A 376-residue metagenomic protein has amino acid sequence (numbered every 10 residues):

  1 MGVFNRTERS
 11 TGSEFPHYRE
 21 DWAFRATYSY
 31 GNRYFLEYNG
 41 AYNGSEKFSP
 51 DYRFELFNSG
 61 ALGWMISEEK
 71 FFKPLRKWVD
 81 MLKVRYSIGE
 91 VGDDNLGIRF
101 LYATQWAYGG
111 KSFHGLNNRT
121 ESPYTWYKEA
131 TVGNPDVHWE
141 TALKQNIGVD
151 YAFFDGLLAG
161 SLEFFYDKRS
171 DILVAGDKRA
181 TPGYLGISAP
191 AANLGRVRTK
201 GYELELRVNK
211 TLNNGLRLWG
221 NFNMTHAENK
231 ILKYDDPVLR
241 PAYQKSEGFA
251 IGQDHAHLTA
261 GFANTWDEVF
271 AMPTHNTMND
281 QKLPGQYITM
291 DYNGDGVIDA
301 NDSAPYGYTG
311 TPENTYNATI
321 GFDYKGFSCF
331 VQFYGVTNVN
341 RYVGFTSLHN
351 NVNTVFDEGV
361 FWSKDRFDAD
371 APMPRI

Functional and structural regions predicted by a protein language model:
M1-D254: Extracellular/periplasmic, surface-exposed regions of secreted and cell-surface proteins
Y18, G176-D177, D236-L239, Y334-T337 (+1 more regions): Short Gly/aromatic-enriched secondary-structure transition segments
Y38, D295-G296, T315-N317: Extended hydrophobic/aromatic-rich secondary-structure runs
R99, A192, N209-G310, R366-A371 (+1 more regions): Conserved small-residue
K128, L143, E163-F164, I298-P305 (+1 more regions): A signal for specific C-terminal beta-sheet/loop modules enriched in small/flexible residues with GP/PG/PP motifs
M278-K282, V336-I376: Extracytoplasmic gating/loop element in the C-terminal half of outer-membrane beta-barrel translocons and assembly
T309-Y342: Glycine-rich, aromatic-lined ligand/substrate-binding cores of catalytic and carbohydrate-binding domains
